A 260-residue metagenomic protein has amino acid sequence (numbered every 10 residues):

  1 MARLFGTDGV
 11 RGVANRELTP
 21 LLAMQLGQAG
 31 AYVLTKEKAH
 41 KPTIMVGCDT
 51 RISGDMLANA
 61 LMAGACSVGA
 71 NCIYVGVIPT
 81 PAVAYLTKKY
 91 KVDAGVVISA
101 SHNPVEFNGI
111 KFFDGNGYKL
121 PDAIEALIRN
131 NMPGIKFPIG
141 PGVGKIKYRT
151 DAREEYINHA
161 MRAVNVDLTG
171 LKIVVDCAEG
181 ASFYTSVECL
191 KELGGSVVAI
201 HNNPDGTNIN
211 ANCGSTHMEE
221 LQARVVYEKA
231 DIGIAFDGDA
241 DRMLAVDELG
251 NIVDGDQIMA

Functional and structural regions predicted by a protein language model:
M1-A63, S67-V68, I146-L171: An N-terminal, well-structured beta->alpha segment
F5, I173, I232-F236: Residue-level marker for buried hydrophobic side chains located in beta-strands that build the well-ordered beta-sheet
V13, N108-E228: Gly/Ser/Thr-enriched, mixed-charge loops and adjacent short helices that form phosphate/oxyanion-binding elements
L22, L26, L57, P79 (+2 more regions): Catalytic-loop motifs flanking and including active-site residues across diverse enzymes
Q25-A29, A82, Y156-H159, H217-E220 (+1 more regions): Well-ordered alpha-helical segments embedded in enzymatic catalytic cores
Y32, K36, H40-F107, E188-V246: N-terminal small/polar loop signature for handling phosphorylated ligands or for N-terminal nucleophile
F112-G115, L244-E248: Short beta-strand-to-turn element immediately C-terminal to the catalytic PLP-Schiff-base lysine in fold type I
P121, A199, N251-A260: Gly/Ser/Thr-rich active-site loops/lids in small-molecule metabolic enzymes that frequently grip phosphoryl groups
